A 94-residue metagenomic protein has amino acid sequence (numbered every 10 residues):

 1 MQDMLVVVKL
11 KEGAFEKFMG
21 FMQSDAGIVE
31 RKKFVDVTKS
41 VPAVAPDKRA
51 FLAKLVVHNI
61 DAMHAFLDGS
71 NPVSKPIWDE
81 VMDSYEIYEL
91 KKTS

Functional and structural regions predicted by a protein language model:
M1-V73, S84-S94: Short S/T/G/P-rich N-terminal loop/turn motif that feeds into the first structured element of a domain
V73-D79: Short arginine-rich
